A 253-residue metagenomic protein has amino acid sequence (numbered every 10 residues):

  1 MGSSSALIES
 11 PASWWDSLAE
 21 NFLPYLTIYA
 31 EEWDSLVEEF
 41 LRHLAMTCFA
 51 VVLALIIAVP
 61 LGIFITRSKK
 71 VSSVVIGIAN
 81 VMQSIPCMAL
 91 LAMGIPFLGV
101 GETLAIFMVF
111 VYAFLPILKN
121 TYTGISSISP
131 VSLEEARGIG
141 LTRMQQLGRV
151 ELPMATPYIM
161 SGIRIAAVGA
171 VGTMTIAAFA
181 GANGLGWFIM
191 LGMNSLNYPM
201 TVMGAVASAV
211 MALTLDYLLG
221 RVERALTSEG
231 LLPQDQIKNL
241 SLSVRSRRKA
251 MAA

Functional and structural regions predicted by a protein language model:
G2-A50: Periplasmic/extracellular loop-to-transmembrane helix junction in inner-membrane transport proteins
E38, R42-M46, I95-P116, T156 (+2 more regions): Loop-to-helix entry region at the N-terminal start of transmembrane alpha-helices in multi-pass membrane transporters
I56-L61, L104-L133, I163-V171, T175 (+1 more regions): Membrane-embedded alpha-helices of multi-pass transport/permease systems
L61-G94, V109, I117-S127: Cytoplasmic-entry segments and transmembrane alpha-helices of multi-pass inner-membrane transporters
I95-P96, I125, T173-V202, A207 (+2 more regions): Glycine-rich helix-loop "coupling/hinge" segments at transmembrane-helix boundaries in multipass transporters
V111, M144-I176, P199-M203, S208 (+1 more regions): Transmembrane alpha-helices
N120-M160: Short cytoplasmic-facing helical segments at TM-TM junctions of multi-pass membrane proteins
S126, V202-A253: C-terminal transmembrane helix and the adjacent membrane-cytosol boundary/short C-terminal tail of inner/organellar
